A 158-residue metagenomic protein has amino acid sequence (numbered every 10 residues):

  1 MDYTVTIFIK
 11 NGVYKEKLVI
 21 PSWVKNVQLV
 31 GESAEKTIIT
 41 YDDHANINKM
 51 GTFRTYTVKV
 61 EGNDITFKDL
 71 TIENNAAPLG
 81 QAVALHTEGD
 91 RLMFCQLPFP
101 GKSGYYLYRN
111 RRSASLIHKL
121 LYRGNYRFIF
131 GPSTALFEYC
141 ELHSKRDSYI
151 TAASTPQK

Functional and structural regions predicted by a protein language model:
M1-K158: Sequence-level preference for short, compositionally simple segments enriched in small aliphatic or small polar residues
